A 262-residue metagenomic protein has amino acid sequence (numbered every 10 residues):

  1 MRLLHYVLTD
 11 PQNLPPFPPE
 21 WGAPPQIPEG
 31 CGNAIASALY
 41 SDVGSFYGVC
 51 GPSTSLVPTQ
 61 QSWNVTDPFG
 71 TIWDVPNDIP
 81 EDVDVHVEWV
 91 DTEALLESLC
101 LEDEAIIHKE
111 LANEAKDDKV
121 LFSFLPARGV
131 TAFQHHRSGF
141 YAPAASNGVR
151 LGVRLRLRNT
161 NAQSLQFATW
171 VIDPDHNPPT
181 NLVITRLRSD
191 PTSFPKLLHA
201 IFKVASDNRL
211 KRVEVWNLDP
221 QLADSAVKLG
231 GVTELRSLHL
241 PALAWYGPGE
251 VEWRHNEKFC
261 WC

Functional and structural regions predicted by a protein language model:
M1, Y6-V7, C31, C50 (+2 more regions): Generic recognition of cysteine residues
M1-Q26, P191-S206: Conserved acetyl-CoA-binding loop-helix of GNAT-fold acetyltransferases
L3, V7, P11, L99 (+3 more regions): Hydrophobic, Leu/Ile/Phe/Ala-enriched alpha-helical segments that form helix-helix packing faces
L3-P11, G30-N33, V43-S45, D82: Long alpha-helical, hydrophobic tracts
L14-Q26, V75-V87, D91-A94, A105-I107 (+3 more regions): Eukaryotic N-terminal low-complexity, Ser/Thr- and Lys/Arg-rich leader segments that predominantly function as
G30, Y40, G44-D78, V171-C262: Active-site/acyl-donor-binding loops of N-acyltransferases
T54-I184: Amide-forming acyltransferase catalytic core, primarily the GNAT-like/NAT-type and related acyltransferase folds
